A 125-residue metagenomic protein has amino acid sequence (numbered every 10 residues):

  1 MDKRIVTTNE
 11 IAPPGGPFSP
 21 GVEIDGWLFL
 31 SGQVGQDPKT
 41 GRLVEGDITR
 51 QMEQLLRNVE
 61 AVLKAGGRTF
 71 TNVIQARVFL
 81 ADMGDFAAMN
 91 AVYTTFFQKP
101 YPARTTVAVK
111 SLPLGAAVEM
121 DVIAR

Functional and structural regions predicted by a protein language model:
M1-R125: Short, polar/acidic, helix-capping and beta-turn segments at strand->helix junctions that line the mouths
